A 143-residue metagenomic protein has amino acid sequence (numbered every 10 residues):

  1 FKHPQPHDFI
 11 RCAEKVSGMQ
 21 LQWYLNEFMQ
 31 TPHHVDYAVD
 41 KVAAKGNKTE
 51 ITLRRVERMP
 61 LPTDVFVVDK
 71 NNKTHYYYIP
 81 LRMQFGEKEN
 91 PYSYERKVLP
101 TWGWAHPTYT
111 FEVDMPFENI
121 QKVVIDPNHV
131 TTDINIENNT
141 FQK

Functional and structural regions predicted by a protein language model:
F1, H34-D36, M59-P60, T131-D133: Flexible loop/turn segments at secondary-structure boundaries
F1-I51: Amphipathic alpha-helical substructures
I10-C12, N135-N139: Extracellular/luminal low-complexity Ser/Thr/Pro-rich, glycosylation-prone repeat/linker regions
A13, T63-V65, T131-D133: Long, contiguous hydrophobic alpha-helical segments, chiefly transmembrane helices and signal peptides
K15-S17, R55-E57, D133: Extracellular acidic, Ser/Thr/Pro-rich low-complexity tracts
Q22, V35-W104, Y109, D114-D126: Beta-strand-rich binding/interaction modules
P127-E137: Short acidic/polar inter-strand loop motif in beta-rich domains
Q142-K143: Short, solvent-exposed mixed-charge patches
